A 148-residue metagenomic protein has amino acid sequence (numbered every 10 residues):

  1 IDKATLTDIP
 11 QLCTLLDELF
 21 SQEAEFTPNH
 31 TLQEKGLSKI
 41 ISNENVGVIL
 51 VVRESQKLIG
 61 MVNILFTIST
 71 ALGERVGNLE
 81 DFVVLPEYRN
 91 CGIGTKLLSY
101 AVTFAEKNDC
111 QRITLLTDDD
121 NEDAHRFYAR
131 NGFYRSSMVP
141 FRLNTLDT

Functional and structural regions predicted by a protein language model:
I1-L12: A short beta-loop-alpha structural element at the N-terminal edge of CoA-dependent acyl/N-acetyltransferase catalytic
L16-K39: Conserved GNAT-fold acetyl-CoA-binding loop/helix
K39-L50, N78: A short helix-loop-beta-strand connector motif used in the catalytic cores of GNAT acetyltransferases and, in some
V51, K57-F66, V83: Conserved beta-strand in the GNAT
I68-L79, R89, S136-S137: A conserved beta-turn-beta hairpin within the catalytic core of GNAT-like acetyltransferases that forms part
V84, N90-T103, R130: Conserved acetyl-CoA-binding loop-helix of GNAT-fold acetyltransferases
T95, K107, D119-S137, L143: Conserved active-site alpha-helix within GNAT-family acetyltransferase domains
A105-L116: Conserved GNAT acetyl-CoA-binding A-motif
